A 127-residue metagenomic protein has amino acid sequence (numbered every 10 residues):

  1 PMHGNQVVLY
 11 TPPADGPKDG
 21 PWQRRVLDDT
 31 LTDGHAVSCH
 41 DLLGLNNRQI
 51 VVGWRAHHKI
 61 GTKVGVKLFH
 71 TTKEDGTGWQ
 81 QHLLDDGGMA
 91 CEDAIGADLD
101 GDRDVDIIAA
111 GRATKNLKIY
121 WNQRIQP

Functional and structural regions predicted by a protein language model:
P1-P127: Beta-propeller-forming repeat regions
